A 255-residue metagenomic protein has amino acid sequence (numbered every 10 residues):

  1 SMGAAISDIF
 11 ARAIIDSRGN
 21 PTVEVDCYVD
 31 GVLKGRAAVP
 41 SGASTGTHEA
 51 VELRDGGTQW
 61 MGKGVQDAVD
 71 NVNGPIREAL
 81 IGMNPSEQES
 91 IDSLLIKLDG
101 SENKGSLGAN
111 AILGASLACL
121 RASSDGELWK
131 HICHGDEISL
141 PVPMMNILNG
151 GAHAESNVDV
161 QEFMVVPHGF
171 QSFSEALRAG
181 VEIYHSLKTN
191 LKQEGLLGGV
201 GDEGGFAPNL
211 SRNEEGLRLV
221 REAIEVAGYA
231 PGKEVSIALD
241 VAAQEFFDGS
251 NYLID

Functional and structural regions predicted by a protein language model:
M2-T22: Short, Gly/Pro- and small/polar-rich lid/capping loops
I15-R18, G100-L117, P143-E155, V200: Glycine/serine-rich anion-binding loops at beta->alpha junctions that coordinate negatively charged ligand groups
V23-D30, A37-S41, M145-V165, I237-F246 (+1 more regions): Short beta-strand elements
A43-G126, L177: Metal- or metallocofactor-binding catalytic centers and their adjacent structured scaffolds across diverse enzyme
P85-I91, A109, E127-I132, K188-F206 (+1 more regions): Flexible, glycine/charged-enriched surface loops at secondary-structure junctions
I138-G201: Mobile "lid/hinge" segments at catalytic clefts and subdomain interfaces of large enzymes
E162-F173, L197-N213, E245-D255: Active-site-proximal beta-alpha loop/turn segments in soluble metabolic enzymes
E214-D255: Catalytic core of soluble alpha/beta enzymes
